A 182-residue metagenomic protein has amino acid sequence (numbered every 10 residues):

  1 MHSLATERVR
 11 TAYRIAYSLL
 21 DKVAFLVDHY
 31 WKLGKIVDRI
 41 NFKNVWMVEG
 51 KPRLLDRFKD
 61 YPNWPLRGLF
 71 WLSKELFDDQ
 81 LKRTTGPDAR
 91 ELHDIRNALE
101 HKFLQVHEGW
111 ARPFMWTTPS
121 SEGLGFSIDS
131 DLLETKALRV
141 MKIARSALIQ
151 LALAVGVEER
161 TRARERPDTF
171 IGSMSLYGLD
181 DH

Functional and structural regions predicted by a protein language model:
H2-K32: Short, hydrophobic, well-ordered secondary-structure elements
S3-T6, G34-H182: Acidic, Ser/Thr/Gly/Pro-rich intrinsically disordered interaction regions
